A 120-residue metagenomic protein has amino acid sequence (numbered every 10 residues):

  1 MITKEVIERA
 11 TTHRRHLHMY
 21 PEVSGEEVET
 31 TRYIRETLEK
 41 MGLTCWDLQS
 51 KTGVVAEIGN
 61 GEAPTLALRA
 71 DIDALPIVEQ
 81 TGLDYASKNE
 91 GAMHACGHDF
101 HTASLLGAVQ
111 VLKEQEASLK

Functional and structural regions predicted by a protein language model:
I2-H94, A103-L119: Acidic/His- and Gly-rich active-site-bordering loop/insert found across diverse amide/peptide-bond hydrolases
